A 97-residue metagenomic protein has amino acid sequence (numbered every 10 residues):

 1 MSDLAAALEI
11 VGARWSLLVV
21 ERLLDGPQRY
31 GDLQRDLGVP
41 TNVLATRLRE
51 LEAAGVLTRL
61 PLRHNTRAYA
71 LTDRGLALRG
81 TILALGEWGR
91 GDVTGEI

Functional and structural regions predicted by a protein language model:
S2-V43: N-terminal helix-turn-helix DNA-binding core of bacterial DNA-binding proteins
G12, R63-L85: Basic, amphipathic "hinge/linker" alpha-helix immediately C-terminal to the N-terminal HTH DNA-binding motif
G26-P27, L76, G91: Short, charged/polar surface micro-motifs in flexible loops or helix N-caps
R47: Residues within the DNA-recognition helix of helix-turn-helix
G55: Glycine-centered, phosphate/nucleic-acid-interacting loop/turn motifs that mediate DNA/RNA or nucleotide
R59: Short beta-strand "wing" residues that participate in macromolecule-binding interfaces
G80-I97: C-terminal regulatory/oligomerization modules of transcriptional regulators
